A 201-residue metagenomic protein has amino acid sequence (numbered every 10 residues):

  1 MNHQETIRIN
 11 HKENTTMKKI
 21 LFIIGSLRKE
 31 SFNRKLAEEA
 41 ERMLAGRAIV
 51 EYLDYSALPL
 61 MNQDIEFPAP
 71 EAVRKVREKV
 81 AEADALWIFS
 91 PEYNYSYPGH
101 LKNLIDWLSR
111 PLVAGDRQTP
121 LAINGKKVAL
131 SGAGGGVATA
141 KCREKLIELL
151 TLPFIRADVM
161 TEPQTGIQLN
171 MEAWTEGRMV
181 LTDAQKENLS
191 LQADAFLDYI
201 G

Functional and structural regions predicted by a protein language model:
E5-T16: Short, Lys/Arg-enriched N-terminal segments with co-localized hydrophobic residues within the first ~10-30 amino acids
K18-R47: N-terminal beta1-alpha1 ligand-phosphate binding loop
L21, A157-G201: Glycine-rich phosphate/pyrophosphate-binding loop and the adjoining helix
I23-G25, L53, S131: Short hydrophobic segments within beta-strands
N33-E38, R143-I147, K186: Short amphipathic alpha-helical segment that frequently serves as the phosphate-/nucleotide-binding helix
A45-E51, I155-A157: A generic structural motif
Y55-E71, A173-W174: N-terminal beta-loop-helix "entrance" segment that forms/cooperates in small-molecule cofactor or anionic ligand
P70-F154: Helix-loop-strand module that forms the ligand-binding subsite of alpha/beta enzymes
